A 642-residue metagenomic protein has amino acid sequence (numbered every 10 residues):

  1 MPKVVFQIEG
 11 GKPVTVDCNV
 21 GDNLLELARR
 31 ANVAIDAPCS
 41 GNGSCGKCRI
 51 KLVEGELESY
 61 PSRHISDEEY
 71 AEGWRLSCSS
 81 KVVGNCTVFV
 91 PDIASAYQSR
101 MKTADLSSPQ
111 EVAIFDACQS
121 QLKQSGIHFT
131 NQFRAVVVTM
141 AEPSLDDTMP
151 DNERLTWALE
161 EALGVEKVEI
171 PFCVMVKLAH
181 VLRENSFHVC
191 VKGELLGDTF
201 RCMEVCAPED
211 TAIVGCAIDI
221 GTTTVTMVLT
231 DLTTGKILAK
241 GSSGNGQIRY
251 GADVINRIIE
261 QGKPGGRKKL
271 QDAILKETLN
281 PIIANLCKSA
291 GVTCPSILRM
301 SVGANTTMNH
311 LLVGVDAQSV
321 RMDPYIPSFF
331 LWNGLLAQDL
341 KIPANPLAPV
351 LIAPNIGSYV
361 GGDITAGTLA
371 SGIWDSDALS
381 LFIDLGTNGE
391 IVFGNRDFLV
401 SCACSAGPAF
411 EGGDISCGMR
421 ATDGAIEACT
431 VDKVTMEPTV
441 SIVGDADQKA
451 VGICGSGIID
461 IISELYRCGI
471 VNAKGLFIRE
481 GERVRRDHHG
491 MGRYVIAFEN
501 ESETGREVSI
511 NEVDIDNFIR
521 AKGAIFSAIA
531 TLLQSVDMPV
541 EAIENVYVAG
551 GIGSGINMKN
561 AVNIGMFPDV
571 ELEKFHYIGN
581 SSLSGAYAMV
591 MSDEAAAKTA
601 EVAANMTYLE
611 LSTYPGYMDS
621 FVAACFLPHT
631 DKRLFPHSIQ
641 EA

Functional and structural regions predicted by a protein language model:
L27-A31, D36, K47-Y97: Iron-sulfur (Fe-S) cluster-binding segments and ferredoxin-like electron-carrier domains, especially [2Fe-2S]
E69-A71, L76-A217, T222, T234 (+8 more regions): Nucleotide/phosphate-binding catalytic cleft detector across ATP-hydrolyzing and phosphate-transferring enzymes
I218-T222, M227-I255, S319-W332, A366 (+2 more regions): Glycine-rich phosphate-binding loop of actin/hexokinase-like ATP-binding domains
G246-S289, D414, A425-T430, N517 (+1 more regions): N-terminal phosphate-binding loop and adjacent alpha-helix
A304-S319, G490, M538, G550-D569 (+1 more regions): Short glycine/threonine-rich loop-to-helix capping motif typified by GTGT followed within a few residues by an Asp-Pro
I342-P343, P354-A370, I519-G523, F575-E610: Glycine-rich phosphate-binding/hydrolytic loop that grips phosphoryl groups
N395-D397, C404, M538-V602: Catalytic phosphate/nucleotide-handling subdomain of diverse soluble enzymes
Y466-V536: A contiguous, well-structured pocket-lining segment that forms one wall/lid of small-molecule binding clefts in soluble
